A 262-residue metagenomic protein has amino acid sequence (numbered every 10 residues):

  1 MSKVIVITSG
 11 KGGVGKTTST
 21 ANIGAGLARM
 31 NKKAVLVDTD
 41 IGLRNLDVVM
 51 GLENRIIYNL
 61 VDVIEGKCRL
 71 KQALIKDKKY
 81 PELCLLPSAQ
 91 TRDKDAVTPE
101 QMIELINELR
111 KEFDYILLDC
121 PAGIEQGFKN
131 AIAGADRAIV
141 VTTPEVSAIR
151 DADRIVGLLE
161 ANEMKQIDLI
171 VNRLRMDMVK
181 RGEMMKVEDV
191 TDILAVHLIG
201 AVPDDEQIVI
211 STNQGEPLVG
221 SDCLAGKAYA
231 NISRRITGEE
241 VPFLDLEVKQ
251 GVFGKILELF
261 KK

Functional and structural regions predicted by a protein language model:
M1-K3, M30-K33, Y80-P81, E112-F113 (+2 more regions): Short coil/turn connectors at secondary-structure junctions
V4-R69, Y115: Walker A/P-loop NTP-binding active-site region of P-loop NTPases, recognizing the glycine-rich GxxxxGKT/S
V6, A28, M50-G51, I64-C68 (+11 more regions): Signal for well-folded cores of large energy- and translation-related assemblies
S9, D38, P87-Q90, C120 (+2 more regions): Flexible glycine-/small-residue-rich
T17-N22, I149, D153, M184 (+1 more regions): Short amphipathic alpha-helical segment that frequently serves as the phosphate-/nucleotide-binding helix
T39-K111, T212-Q214, L218-V219: P-loop/Walker-type NTP enzyme "switch/lid" segment
E100, E104, E108-K111, Y115-I210: Conserved catalytic-core segment of NTP-binding enzymes
Q214-K262: NTP-binding/hydrolysis catalytic cores, primarily Walker-type P-loop NTPases
